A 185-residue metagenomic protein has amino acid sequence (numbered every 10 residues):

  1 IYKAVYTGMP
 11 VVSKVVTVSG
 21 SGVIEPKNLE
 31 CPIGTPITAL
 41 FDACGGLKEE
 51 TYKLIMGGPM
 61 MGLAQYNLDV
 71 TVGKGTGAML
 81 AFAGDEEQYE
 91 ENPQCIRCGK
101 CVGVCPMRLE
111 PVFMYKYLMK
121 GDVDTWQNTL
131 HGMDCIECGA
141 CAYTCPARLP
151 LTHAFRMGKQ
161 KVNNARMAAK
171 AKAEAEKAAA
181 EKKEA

Functional and structural regions predicted by a protein language model:
I1-A147, T152-N163, A168-E184: Redox cofactor-anchoring modules in respiratory/redox and cofactor-processing assemblies
